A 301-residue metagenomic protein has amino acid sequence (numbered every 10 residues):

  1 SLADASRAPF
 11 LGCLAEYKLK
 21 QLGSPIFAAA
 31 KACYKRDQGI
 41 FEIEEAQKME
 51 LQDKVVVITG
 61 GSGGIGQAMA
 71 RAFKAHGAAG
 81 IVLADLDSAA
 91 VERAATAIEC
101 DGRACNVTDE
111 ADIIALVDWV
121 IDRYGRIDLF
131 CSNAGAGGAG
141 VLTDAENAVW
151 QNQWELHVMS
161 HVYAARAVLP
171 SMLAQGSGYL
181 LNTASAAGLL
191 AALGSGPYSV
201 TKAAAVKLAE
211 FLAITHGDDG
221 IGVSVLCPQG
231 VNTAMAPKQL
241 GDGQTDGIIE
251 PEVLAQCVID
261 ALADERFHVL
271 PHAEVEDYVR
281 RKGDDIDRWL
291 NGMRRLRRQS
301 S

Functional and structural regions predicted by a protein language model:
S62-G63: Conserved glycine-rich cofactor-binding loop
H76, L190, F211-I221: Active-site-adjacent segment of SDR/Rossmann-fold oxidoreductases
S88-A89, A104-A115, N147: The beta1-alpha1 cofactor-binding region of Rossmann-like NAD(H)/NADP(H)-dependent oxidoreductases
V141-L142, E146-W154: Substrate-binding pocket helix/loop in short-chain dehydrogenase/reductase
A165, T201: Active-site helix of classical SDR
S185: Residue(s) in the substrate-gating loop at a strand-loop-helix junction that position the organic substrate next
Q244-S301: C-terminal tail/cap regions
